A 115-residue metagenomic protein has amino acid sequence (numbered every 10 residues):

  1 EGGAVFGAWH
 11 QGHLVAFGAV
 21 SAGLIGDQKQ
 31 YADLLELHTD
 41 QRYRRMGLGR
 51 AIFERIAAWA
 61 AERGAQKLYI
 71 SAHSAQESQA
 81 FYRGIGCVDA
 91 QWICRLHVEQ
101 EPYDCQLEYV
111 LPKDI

Functional and structural regions predicted by a protein language model:
E1-V5: Active-site rim helix/loop that mediates acceptor-substrate recognition in acyltransferases
G7, H13-A22, Y31-D33, H38: Conserved beta-strand in the GNAT
E36-T39, R45-A60, R83-G84: Conserved acetyl-CoA-binding loop-helix of GNAT-fold acetyltransferases
D40, H73, P112: Residue-level recognition of the GNAT/N-acetyltransferase active site
G49, F53, A75-S78, R95-E101: Short glycine/proline-centered loop/turn elements that form peptide/ligand docking sites
A60-H73: Conserved GNAT acetyl-CoA-binding A-motif
Y69, V88-C105: Conserved catalytic-core motifs of GNAT/GCN5-like acyltransferases
E108-D114: Short beta-strand-to-coil "C-cap" segments at the C-terminal boundary of structured domains/repeats, marking
